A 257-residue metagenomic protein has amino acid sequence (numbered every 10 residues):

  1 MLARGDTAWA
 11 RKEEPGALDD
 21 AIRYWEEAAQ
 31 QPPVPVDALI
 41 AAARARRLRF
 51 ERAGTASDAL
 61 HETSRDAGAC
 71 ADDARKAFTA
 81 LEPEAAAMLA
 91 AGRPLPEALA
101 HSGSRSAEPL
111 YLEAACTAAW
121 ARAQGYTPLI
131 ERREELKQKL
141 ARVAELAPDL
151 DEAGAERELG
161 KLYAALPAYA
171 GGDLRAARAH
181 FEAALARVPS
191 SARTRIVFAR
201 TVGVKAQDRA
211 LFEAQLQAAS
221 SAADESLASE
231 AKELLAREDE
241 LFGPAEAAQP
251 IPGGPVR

Functional and structural regions predicted by a protein language model:
R4-E27, V34, A42-R142, L146 (+4 more regions): Short coil/linker segments at helix-helix boundaries
A38: Trihelical helix-turn-helix/Myb-like DNA-binding core that engages the DNA major groove
E152, S191-R193: Terminal alpha-helical segments
E225-E238: C-terminal regions of proteins
A236-V256: Short, low-complexity, Pro/Ser/Thr/Gly-rich segments in the mature regions of secreted, periplasmic
